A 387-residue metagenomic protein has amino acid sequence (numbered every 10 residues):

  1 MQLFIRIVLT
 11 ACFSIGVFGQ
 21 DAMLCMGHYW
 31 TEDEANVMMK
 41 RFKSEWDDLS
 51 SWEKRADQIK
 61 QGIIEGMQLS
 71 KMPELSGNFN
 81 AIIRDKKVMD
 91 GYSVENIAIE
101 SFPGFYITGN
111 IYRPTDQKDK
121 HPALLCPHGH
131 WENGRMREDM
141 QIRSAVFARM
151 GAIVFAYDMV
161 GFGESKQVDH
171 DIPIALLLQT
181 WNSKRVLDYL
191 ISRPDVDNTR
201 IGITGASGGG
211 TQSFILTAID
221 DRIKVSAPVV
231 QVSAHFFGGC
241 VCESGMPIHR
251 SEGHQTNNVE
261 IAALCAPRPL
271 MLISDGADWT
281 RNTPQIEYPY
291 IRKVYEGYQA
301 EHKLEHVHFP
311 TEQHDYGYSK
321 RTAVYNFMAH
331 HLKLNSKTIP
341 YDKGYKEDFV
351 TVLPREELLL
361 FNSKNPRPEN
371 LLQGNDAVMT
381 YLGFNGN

Functional and structural regions predicted by a protein language model:
Q2, Q20-Y106, I273-N387: Alpha/beta-hydrolase-fold serine-hydrolase catalytic core, especially in secreted/extracellular enzymes
Q2-T10: Sec-dependent signal peptide recognition, specifically the positively charged N-region followed immediately by
K118-N198, Q231-C242, P247: Cap/lid segment of the alpha/beta-hydrolase catalytic domain
D195-S207: Alpha/beta-hydrolase fold nucleophile elbow
G205-T217: Glycine-rich nucleophile elbow surrounding the catalytic serine of serine-hydrolase chemistry
A218-V225: Conserved hydrolase catalytic core segment
F237-E296: The feature captures the conserved acid-bearing segment of alpha/beta-hydrolase catalytic domains
